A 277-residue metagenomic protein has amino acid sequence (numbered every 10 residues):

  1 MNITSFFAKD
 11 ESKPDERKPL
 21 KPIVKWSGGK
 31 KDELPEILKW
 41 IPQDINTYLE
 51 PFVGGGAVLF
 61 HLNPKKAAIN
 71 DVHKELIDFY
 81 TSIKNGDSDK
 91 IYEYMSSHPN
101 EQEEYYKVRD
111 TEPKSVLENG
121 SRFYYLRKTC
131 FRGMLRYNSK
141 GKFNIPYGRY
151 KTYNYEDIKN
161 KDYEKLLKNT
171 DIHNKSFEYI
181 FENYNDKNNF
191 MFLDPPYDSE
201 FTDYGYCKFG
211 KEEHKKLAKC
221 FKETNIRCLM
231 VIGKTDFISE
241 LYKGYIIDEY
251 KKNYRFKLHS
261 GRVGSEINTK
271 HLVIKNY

Functional and structural regions predicted by a protein language model:
N2-E33, K39-W40, A68, I83-F192 (+3 more regions): SAM-dependent nucleic-acid methyltransferase catalytic core
W40-N100: Conserved S-adenosyl-L-methionine
D44-T47, K65-K66, L167-D171, K222-C228: Short active-site oxyanion
F52, H73, P196, G233 (+1 more regions): Anionic group-transfer/hydrolysis microenvironments
F52-A57, I158-N160, I232-D236: Short, polar loop motifs at secondary-structure junctions
L59-P64, E164, N183-D186, F237-G244: Short loop/helix-cap segments at secondary-structure boundaries that form the rim of catalytic
V72-L76, Y197, K251-L258: Short, acidic/turn-prone active-site loops that include or flank metal/cofactor- and phosphate-binding residues
G210-Y277: Long, positively charged, glycine-interspersed low-complexity recognition regions
